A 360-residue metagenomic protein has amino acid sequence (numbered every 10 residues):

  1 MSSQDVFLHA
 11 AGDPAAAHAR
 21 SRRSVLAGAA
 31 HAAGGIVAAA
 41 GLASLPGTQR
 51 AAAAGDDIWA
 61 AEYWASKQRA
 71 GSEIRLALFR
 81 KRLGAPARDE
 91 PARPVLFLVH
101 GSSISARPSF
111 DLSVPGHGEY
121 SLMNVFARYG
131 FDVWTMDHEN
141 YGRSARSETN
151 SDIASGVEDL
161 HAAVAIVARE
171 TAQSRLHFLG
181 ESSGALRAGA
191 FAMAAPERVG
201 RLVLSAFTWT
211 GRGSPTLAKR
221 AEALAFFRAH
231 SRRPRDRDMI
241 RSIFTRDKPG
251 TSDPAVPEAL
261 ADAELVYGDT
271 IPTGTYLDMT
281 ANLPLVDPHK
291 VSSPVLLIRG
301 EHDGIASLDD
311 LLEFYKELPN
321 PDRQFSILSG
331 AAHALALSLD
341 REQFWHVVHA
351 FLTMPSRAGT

Functional and structural regions predicted by a protein language model:
M1-S24: N-terminal secretory signal peptides
H18-A27, G34-A54: N-terminal twin-arginine translocation
A54-R88: N-terminal cap/lid segment of alpha/beta-hydrolase-fold proteins
A87-R128: Short, surface-exposed "cap/lid" segments of acyl-processing enzymes
E158-S174: Conserved acidic catalytic loop of the alpha/beta-hydrolase fold
L217-I298: Alpha/beta-hydrolase
G304-D310: Conserved alpha/beta-hydrolase "acid-adjacent" motif
A331-R341: Catalytic histidine-centered segment of alpha/beta-hydrolase-like enzymes
